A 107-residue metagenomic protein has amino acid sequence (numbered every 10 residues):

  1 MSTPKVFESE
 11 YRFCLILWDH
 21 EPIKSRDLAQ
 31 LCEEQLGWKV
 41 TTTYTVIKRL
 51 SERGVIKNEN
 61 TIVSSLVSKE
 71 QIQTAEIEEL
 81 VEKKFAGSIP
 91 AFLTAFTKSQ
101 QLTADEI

Functional and structural regions predicted by a protein language model:
T3-S9, T61-V81: Short, cationic-aromatic polyanion-contact patches
V6-S9, P22, A86: Short helix-coil-helix linker/hinge
E10-L17, L93: Hydrophobic residues on short alpha-helical segments
I23-C32: Short acidic, hydrophobic short linear motifs in intrinsically disordered regions
Y44-K48: Short, hydrophobic-biased segments on the C-terminal half of alpha helices that form "recognition helices"
S51-T61: A short, conserved structural fragment
E78-I107: Amphipathic alpha-helical dimerization/coiled-coil segments that flank or bridge DNA-binding/regulatory modules
